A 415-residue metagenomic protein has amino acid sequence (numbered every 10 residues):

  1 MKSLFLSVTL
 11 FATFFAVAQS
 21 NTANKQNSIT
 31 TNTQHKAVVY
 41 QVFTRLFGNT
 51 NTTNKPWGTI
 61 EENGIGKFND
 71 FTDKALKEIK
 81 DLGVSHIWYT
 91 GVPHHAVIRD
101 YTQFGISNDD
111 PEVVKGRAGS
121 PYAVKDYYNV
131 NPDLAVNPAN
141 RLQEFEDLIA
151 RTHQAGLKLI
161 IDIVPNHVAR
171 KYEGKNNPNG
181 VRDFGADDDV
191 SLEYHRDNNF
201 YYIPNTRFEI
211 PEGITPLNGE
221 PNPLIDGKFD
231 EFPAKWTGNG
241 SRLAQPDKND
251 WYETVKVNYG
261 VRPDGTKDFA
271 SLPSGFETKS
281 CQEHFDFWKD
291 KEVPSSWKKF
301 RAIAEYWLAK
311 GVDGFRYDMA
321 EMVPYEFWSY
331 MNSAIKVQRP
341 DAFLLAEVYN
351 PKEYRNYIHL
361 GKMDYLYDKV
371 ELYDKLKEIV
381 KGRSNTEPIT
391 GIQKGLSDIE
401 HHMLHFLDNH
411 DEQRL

Functional and structural regions predicted by a protein language model:
M1-Q26: Bacterial Sec-dependent N-terminal signal peptides
L4, H35, R117-K125, K362 (+2 more regions): Short, solvent-exposed loop/turn segments at the edges of secondary structure
N24, I149, H167, G180 (+4 more regions): Active-site-proximal helices and loops of the catalytic beta/alpha 8
N24-K158, N166-N177, V181-V190, N205-G227 (+7 more regions): N-terminal structural segment of carbohydrate-active enzymes
G64-I79, K289-A309: Short, acidic/polar
P93, P165-A169, Y259, P263 (+2 more regions): Active-site-proximal loop/turn and secondary-structure-junction residues that shape catalytic pockets, frequently
F285-K289, V312-Y317, E412-L415: Glycine- and acidic
